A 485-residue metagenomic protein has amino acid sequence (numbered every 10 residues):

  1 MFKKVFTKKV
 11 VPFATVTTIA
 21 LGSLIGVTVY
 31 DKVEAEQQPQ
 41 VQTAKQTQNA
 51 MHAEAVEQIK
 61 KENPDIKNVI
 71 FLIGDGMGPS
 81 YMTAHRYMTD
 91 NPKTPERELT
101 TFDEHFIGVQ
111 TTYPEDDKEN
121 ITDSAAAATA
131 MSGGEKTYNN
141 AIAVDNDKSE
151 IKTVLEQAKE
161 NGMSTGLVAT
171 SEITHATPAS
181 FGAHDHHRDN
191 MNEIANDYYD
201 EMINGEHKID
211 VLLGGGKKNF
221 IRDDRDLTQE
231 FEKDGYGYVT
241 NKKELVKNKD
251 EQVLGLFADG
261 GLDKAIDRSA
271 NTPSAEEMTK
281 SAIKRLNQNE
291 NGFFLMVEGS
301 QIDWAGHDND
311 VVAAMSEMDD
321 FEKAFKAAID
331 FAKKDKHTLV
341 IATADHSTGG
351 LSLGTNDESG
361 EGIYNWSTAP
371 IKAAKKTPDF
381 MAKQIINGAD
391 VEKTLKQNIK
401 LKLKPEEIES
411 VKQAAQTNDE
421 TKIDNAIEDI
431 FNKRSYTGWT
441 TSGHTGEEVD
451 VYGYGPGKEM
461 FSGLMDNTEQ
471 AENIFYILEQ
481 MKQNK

Functional and structural regions predicted by a protein language model:
M1-F6: N-terminal secretory signal peptides that target proteins for export/translocation
T7-L24: Sec-dependent N-terminal signal peptides
F13-T15, E34-P39, K61: Cofactor-binding active-site loop characterized by glycine-rich and histidine/acidic residues
S23-P39: Sec-dependent signal peptide cleavage junction
V41, K45, N49-H85, M131-D147 (+1 more regions): Mobile, glycine-rich extracellular loop/lid and propeptide segments that shape or gate substrate/ligand access
K61-K67, M77-M82, Y87-I121, A125-T129 (+2 more regions): A post-motif C-terminal structural segment
